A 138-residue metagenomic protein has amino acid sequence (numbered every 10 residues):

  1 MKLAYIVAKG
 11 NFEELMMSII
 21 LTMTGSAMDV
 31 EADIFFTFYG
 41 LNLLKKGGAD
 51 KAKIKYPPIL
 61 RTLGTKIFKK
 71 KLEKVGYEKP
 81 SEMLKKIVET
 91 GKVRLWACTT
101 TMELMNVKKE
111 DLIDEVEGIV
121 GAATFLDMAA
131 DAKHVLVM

Functional and structural regions predicted by a protein language model:
M1-G40: Long, hydrophobic N-terminal alpha-helical segment
A4-K9, T65-L72, K109-D111: Short, basic, glycine/proline-bearing loop/turn elements
M17, L44-K46, N106-K109: Short glycine-/acidic-enriched loop or helix-start segments at secondary-structure transitions that form or flank
G40-K53: N-terminal beta-loop-helix "entrance" segment that forms/cooperates in small-molecule cofactor or anionic ligand
D50-K55, I113-E115: Short, hinge-like loop/turn segments at secondary-structure boundaries
K53-E82: A glycine-rich helix N-cap at a beta->alpha junction
Y77-A123, D127-K133: A charged, amphipathic interaction segment
V135-M138: Short hydrophobic/aromatic patches at helix-to-coil boundaries
